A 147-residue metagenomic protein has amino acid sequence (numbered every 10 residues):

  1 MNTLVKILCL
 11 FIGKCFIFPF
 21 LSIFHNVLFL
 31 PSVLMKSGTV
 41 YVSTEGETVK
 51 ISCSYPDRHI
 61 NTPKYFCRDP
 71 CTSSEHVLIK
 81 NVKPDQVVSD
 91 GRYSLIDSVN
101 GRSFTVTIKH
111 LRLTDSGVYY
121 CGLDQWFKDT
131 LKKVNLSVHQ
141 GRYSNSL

Functional and structural regions predicted by a protein language model:
M1-T39: N-terminal Sec-dependent signal peptide, specifically the hydrophobic helical h-region
V40-V42, P63, R92, L131-N135: Well-ordered beta-strand positions in beta-sheet-rich domains
T44-G46: Solvent-exposed, conformationally flexible loop/turn segments
V49-P56, P63-P70, T107-H110, D115-W126 (+1 more regions): Structural signature of extracellular immunoglobulin-like
R58-R92: N-terminal V-set
R92-L113: Extracellular beta-strand/loop-rich beta-sandwich domains predominantly from IgSF
H139-S144: Extracellular interdomain linker/stem segments of modular secreted and single-pass surface proteins
